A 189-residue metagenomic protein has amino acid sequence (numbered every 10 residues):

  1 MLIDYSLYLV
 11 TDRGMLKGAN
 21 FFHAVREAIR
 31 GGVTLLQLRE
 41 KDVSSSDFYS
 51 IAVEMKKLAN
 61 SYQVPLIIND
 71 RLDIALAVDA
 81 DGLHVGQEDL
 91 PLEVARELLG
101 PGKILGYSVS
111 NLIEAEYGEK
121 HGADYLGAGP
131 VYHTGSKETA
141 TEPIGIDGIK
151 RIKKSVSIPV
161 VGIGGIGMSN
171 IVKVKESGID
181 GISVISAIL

Functional and structural regions predicted by a protein language model:
M1-L90, E97-Y125, T141, R151 (+4 more regions): Conserved N-terminal beta1-alpha1 strand-loop-helix module at the mouth
T11, G135, T139, S183-V184: Residue-level signal for pocket-adjacent positions within structured domains
A128, H133-E142: Phosphate-binding beta-alpha-beta segment of Rossmann-like dinucleotide-binding domains, i.e., the NAD(P)
A128, V161-I166, I182-S186: Glycine-rich beta-strand-to-loop/alpha-helix junction loops that act as flexible
G148: Conserved cofactor-binding/catalytic machinery of classical short-chain dehydrogenase/reductase
